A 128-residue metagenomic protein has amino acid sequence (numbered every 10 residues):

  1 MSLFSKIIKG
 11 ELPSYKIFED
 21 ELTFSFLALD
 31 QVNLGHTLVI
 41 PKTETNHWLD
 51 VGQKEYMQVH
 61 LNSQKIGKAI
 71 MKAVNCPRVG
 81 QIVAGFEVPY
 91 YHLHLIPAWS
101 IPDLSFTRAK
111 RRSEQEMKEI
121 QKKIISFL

Functional and structural regions predicted by a protein language model:
M1-L128: HIT superfamily nucleotide-processing domains
